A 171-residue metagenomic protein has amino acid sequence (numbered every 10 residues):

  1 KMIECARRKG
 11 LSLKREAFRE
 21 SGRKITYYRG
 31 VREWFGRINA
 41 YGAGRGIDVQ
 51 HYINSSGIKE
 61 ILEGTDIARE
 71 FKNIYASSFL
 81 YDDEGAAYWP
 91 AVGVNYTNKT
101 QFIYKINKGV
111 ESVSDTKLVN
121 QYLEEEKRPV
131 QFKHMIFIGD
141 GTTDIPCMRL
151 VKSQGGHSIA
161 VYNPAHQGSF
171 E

Functional and structural regions predicted by a protein language model:
M2-G30: Metal-dependent phosphoesterase signature
G22-Y52, S56-E171: C-terminal cap/substrate-recognition subdomain and adjoining C-terminal extension of metal-dependent phosphatase-like
